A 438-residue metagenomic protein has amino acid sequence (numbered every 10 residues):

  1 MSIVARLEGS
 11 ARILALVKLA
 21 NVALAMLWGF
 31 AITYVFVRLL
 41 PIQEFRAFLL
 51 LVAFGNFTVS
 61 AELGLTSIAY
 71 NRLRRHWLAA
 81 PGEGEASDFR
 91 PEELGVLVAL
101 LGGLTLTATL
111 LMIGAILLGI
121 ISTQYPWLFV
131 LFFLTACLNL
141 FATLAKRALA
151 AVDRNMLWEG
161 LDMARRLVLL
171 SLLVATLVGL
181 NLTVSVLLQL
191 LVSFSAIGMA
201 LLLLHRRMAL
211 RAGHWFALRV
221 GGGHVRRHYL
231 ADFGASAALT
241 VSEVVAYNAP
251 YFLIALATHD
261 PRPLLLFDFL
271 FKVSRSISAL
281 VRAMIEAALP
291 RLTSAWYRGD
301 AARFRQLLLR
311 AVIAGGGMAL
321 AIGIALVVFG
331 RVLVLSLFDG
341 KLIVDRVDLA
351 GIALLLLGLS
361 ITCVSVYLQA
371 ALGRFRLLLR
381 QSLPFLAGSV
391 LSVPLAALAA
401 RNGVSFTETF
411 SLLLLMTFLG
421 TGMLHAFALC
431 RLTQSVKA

Functional and structural regions predicted by a protein language model:
I13-F30, W158, D162-R166, L188-M208 (+2 more regions): Transmembrane helical elements of multi-pass membrane transporters/channels
L14-A25, L51, V59-I116, A301-G323: Membrane-water interface segments that mark the loop-to-transmembrane alpha-helix transition
L39-I42, A151-V152, G179, T258-P261 (+2 more regions): Helix-loop interface residues and adjacent transmembrane-helix termini in multi-pass membrane transporters, primarily
F45-L49, A53, F129, P261-K272 (+2 more regions): Small-residue hotspots at the loop-to-helix junctions and early N-terminal turns of transmembrane alpha-helices
L63-P81, A212-G213, L270, S274-G299 (+1 more regions): Helix-loop junctions and terminal segments of transmembrane helices in multi-pass membrane transport/translocation
A115-F132, P261, V328-L357, V404: Interfacial segments at transmembrane-helix termini and the short loops linking adjacent helices
V130, E159-L210, P384-S389, G403-R431: Hydrophobic alpha-helical transmembrane segments
C137-L161, L354-L383: Membrane-interface junctions at transmembrane-helix termini in multi-pass inner-membrane proteins
